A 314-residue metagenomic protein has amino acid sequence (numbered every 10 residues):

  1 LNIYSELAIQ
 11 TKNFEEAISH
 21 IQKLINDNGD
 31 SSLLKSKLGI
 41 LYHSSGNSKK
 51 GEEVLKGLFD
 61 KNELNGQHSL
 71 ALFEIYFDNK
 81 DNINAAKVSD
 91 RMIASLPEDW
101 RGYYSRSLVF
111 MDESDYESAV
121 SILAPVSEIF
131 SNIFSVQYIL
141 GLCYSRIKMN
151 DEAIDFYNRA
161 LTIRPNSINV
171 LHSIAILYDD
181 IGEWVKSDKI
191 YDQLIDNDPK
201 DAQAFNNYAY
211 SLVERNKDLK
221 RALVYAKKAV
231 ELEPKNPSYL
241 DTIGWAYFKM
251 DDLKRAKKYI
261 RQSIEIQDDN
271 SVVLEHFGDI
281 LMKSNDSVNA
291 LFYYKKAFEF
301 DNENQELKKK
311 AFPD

Functional and structural regions predicted by a protein language model:
I3, K37, A71, S105 (+6 more regions): Canonical tetratricopeptide repeat
E6, I40, E74, L108 (+5 more regions): Residue-level recognition of tetratricopeptide repeat
Q10, S44, D78-N79, D112-E113 (+6 more regions): Register position in tetratricopeptide repeats
S32-L33, N65-Q67, D99-R101, F134-S135 (+5 more regions): Helix-start (N-cap) detector for alpha-helical repeat units in TPR-like alpha-solenoids, especially tetratricopeptide
